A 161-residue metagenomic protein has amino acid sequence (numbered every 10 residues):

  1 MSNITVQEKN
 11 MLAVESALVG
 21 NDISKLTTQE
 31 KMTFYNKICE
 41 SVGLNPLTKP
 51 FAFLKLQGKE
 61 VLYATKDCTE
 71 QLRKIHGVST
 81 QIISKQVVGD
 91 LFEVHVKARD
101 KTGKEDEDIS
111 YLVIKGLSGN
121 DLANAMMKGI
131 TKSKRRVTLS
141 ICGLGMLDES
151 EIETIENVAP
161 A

Functional and structural regions predicted by a protein language model:
M1-A161: Polyanion-binding surfaces on beta-sheet-dominated domains and ring/shell assemblies
